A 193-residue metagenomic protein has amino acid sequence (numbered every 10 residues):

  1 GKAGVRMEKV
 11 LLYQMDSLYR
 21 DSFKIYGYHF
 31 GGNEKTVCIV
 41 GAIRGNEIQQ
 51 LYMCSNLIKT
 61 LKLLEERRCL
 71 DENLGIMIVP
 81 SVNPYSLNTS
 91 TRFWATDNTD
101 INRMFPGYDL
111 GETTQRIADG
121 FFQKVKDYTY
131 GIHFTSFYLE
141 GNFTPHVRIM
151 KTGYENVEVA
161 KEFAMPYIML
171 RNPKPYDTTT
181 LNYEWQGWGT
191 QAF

Functional and structural regions predicted by a protein language model:
G1-F193: Structured catalytic-domain cores with a bias toward divalent-metal coordination
